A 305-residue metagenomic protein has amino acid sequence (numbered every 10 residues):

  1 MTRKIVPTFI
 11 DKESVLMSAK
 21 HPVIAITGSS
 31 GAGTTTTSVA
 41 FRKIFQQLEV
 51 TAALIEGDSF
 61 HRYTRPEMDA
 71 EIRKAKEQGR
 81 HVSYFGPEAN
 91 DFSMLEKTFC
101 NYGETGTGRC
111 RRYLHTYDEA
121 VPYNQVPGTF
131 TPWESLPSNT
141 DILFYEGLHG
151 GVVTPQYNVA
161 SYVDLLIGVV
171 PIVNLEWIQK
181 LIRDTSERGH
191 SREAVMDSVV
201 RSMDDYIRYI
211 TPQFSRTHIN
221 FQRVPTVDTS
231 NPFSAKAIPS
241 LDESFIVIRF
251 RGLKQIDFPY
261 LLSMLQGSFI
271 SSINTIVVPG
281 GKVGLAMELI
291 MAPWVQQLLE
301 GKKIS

Functional and structural regions predicted by a protein language model:
M1-G31, V39-L54, R62: Extreme N-terminal, non-catalytic leader segments that precede Walker-type/kinase nucleotide-binding cores
R3-I10, F130-S138, I142, V159 (+1 more regions): C-terminal accessory "lid"/substrate-recognition subdomains
T34: Conserved lysine of the Walker
V50-E56, F60-V121: Conserved nucleotide-sensing/catalytic segment adjacent to the nucleotide-binding pocket in NTP-handling enzymes
T105-L143: Substrate-access "cap/lid" subdomains that shape and gate the entrance to catalytic or ligand-binding pockets
G147-G151: Short beta->alpha connector loops
V152-Y157: Conserved ATPase-coupling elements of RecA-like P-loop NTPase cores
